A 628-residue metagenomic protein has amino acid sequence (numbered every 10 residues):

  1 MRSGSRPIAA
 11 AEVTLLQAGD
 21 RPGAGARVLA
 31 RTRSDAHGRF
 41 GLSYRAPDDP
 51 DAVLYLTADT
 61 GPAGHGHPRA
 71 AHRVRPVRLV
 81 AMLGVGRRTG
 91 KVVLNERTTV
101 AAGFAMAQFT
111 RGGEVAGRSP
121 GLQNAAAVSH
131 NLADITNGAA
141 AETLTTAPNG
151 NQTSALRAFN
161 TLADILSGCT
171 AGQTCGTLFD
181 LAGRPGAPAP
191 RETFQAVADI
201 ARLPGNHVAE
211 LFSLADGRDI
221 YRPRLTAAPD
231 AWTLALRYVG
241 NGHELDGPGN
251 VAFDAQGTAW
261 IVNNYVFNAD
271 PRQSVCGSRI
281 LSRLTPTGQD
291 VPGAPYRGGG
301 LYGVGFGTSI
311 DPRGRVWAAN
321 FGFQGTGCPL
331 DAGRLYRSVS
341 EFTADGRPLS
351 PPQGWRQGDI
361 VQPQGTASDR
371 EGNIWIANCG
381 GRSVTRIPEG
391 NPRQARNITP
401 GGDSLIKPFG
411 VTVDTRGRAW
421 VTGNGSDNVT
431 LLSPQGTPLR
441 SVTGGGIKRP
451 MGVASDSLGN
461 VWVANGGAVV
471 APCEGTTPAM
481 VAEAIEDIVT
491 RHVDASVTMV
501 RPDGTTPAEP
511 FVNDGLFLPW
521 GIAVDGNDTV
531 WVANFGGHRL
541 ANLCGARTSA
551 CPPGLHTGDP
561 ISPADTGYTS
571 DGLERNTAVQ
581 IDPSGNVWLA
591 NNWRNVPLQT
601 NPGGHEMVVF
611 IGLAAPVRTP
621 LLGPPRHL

Functional and structural regions predicted by a protein language model:
M1-N241, L245-G249: Feature for extracytoplasmic/surface-facing segments of secreted or surface-associated proteins, emphasizing
G205-L628: Flexible "stalk/tail and boundary" regions
